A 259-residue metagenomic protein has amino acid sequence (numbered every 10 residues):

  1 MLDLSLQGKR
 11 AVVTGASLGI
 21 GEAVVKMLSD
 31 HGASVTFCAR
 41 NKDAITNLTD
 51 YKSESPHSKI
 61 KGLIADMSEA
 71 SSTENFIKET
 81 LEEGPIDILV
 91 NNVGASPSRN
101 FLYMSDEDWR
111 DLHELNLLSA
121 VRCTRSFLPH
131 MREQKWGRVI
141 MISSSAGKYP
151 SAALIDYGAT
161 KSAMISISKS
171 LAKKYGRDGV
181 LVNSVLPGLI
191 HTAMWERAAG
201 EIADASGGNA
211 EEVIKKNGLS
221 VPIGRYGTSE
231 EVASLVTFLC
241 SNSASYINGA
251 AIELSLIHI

Functional and structural regions predicted by a protein language model:
R10, S17-L18: Conserved glycine-rich cofactor-binding loop
N100-F101, D108-H113, N217: Substrate-binding pocket helix/loop in short-chain dehydrogenase/reductase
T124, T160, S168: Active-site helix of classical SDR
P129, K173-K174, S245: Alpha-helical segment proximal to the catalytic Tyr-Lys
S144: Residue(s) in the substrate-gating loop at a strand-loop-helix junction that position the organic substrate next
G176, L181, I247-G249: Short, small/polar-rich loop/turn modules that mediate ligand/substrate recognition or access, typified
I257-I259: Conserved small/polar residues in nucleotide/adenosyl-binding loops
